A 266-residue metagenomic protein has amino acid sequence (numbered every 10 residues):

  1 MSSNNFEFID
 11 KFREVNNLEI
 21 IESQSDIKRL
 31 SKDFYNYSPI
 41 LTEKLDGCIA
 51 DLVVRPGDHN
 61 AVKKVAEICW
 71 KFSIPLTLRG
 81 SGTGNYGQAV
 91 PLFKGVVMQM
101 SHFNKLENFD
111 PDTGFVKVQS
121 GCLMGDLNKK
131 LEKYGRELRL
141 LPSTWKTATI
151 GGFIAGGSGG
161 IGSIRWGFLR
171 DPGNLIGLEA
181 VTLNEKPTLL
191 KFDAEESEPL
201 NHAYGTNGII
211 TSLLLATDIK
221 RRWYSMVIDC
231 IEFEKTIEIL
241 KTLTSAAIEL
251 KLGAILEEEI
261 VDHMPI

Functional and structural regions predicted by a protein language model:
M1-E67, T83-G114, I260-D262: N-terminal flexible segment immediately upstream of the FAD-binding catalytic core in FAD-dependent oxidoreductases
E19-S25, P75, L240-H263: Flexible, glycine/charged-enriched surface loops at secondary-structure junctions
G57, I228-E232, I266: Short beta-strand-to-loop capping motifs
S81-T83, S143, E258: Short, ordered loop/turn segments at secondary-structure junctions
K105-F109, V118-S120, M124-A254: FAD-binding subdomain of flavoenzyme oxidoreductases
S212, D262-P265: A structural signal for small-residue-enriched, beta-sheet-centric alpha/beta enzyme cores and oligomeric scaffold folds
